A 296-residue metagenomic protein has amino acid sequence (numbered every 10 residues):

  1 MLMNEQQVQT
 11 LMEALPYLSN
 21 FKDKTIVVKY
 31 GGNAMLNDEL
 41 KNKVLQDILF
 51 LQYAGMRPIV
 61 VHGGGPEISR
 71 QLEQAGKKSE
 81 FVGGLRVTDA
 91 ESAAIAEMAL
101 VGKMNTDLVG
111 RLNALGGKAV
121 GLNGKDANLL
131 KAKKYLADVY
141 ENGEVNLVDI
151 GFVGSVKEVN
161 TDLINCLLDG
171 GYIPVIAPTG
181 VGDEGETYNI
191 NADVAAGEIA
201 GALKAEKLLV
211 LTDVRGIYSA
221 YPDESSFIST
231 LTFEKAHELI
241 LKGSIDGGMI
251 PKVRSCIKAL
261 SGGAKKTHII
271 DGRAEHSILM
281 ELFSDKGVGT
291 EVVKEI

Functional and structural regions predicted by a protein language model:
M1-R273, M280-K286, V293-I296: Nucleotide/pyrophosphate-binding catalytic subdomain
